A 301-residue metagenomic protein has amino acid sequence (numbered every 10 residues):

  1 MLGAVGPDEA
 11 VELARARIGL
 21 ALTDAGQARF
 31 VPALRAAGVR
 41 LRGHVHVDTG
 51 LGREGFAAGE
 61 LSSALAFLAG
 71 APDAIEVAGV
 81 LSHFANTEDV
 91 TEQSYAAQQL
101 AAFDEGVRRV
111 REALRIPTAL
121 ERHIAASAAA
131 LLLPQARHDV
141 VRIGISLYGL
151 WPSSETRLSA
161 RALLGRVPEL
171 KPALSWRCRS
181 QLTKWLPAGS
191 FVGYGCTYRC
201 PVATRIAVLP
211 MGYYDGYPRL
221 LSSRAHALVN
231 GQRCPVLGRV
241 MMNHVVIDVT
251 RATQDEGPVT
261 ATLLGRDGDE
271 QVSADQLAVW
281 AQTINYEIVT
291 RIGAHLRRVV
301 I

Functional and structural regions predicted by a protein language model:
M1, V77, S180, V236-L237: A structural signal for short, hydrophobic beta-strand segments that form beta-sheets in beta-rich/all-beta domains
M1-H123, E155: Active-site-proximal beta-alpha core segment in soluble small-molecule metabolic enzymes
L13, A36-A37, H44, P72 (+8 more regions): Solvent-exposed alpha-helices and their adjacent loops that cap or buttress functional pockets in soluble metabolic
V45, V80, A126, G144 (+3 more regions): Conserved, mostly hydrophobic/aromatic
G50, A85, A128, S146 (+1 more regions): Catalytic metal-binding/acid-base residues of hydrolase active sites
A64, G149-S154, A294-I301: Short, basic/aromatic-enriched C-terminal tail that caps enzymatic domains
Q93-V202: Anionic-ligand-binding alpha/beta catalytic cores of soluble enzymes and soluble regulatory domains that recognize
W185-I301: C-terminal accessory subdomain/extension
